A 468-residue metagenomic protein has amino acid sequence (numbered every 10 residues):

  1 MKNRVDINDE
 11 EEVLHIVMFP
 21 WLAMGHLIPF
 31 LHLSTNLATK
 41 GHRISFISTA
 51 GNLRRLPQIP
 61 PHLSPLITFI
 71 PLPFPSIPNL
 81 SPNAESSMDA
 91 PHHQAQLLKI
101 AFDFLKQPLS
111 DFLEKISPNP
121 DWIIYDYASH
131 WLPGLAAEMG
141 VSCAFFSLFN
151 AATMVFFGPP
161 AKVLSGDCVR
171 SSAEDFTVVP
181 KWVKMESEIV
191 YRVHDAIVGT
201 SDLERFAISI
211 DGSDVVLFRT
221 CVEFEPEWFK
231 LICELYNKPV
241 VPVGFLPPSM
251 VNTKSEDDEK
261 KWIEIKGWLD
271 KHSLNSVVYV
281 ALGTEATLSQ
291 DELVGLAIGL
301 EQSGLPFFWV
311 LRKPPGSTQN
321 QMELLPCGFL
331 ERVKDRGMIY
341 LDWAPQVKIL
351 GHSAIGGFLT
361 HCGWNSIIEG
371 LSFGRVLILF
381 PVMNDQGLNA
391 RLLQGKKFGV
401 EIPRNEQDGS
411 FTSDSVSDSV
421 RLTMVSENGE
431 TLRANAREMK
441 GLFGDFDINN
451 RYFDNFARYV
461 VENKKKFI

Functional and structural regions predicted by a protein language model:
M1-K348, S353, G357, F373 (+3 more regions): Nucleotide-sugar-dependent glycosyltransferase catalytic domains
G363: Aromatic "clamp/platform" in nucleotide-sugar-dependent glycosyltransferases that forms part of the donor/acceptor
S366-I367: Extended, hydrophobic alpha-helical segments in both membrane/secreted and soluble proteins
G370: Donor-sugar nucleotide-binding helix/loop cap in glycosyltransferases
V376: C-terminal, active-site-flanking charged/polar segments
L379: Acidic, Mg2+-coordinating phosphoryl-transfer loop and its flanking beta/alpha structural elements, shared across
